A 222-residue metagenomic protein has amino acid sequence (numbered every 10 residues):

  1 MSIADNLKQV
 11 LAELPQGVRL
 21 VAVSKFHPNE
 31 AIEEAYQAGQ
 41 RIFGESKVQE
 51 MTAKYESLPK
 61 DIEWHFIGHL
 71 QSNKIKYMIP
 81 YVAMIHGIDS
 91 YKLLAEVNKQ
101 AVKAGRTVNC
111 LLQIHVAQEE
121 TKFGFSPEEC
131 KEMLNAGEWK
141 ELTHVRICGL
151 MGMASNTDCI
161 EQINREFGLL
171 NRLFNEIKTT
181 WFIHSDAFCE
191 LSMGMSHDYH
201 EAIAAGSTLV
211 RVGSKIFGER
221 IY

Functional and structural regions predicted by a protein language model:
M1-H197, I203-A205, F217: Conserved alpha/beta-domain cores
T208-L209: Divalent-metal-activated hydrolytic enzyme cores
V212-Y222: Short C-terminal tail/terminal secondary-structure segment of NAD(P)H-dependent dehydrogenase/reductase domains
